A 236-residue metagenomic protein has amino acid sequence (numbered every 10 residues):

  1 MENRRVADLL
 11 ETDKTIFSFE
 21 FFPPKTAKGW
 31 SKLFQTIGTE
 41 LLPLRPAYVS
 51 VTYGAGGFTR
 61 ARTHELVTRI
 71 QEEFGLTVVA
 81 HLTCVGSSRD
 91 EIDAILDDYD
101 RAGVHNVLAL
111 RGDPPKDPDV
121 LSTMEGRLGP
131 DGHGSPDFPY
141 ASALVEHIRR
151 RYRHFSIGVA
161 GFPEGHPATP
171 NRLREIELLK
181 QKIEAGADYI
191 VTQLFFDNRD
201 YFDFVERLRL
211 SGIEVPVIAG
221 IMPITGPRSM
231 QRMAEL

Functional and structural regions predicted by a protein language model:
M1-F19, V145-H147: N-terminal amphipathic alpha-helix/helix-capping segment at the start of soluble metabolic enzymes
N3-A7, W30-E40, L44, G57-L76: Glycine-rich, positively charged N-terminal anion/phosphate-binding segment
T15-F21, A47-V51, V78-L82, V107-A109 (+4 more regions): Hydrophobic faces of well-ordered beta-strands that scaffold small-molecule active sites in alpha/beta enzyme cores
I16-F34, V78-D90, S156-R174: Active-site mouth loops of central-metabolism enzymes
P24-A27, P46-L66, P114-P136, A187-D203: Glycine-rich, proline-tolerant flexible connector loops at the mouths of alpha/beta enzymes
T59-H81, G132-V159, F202-I221: Alpha-helix-loop-beta-strand connector modules within alpha/beta enzyme cores
S88-S142: Flexible, glycine-rich active-site loops centered on histidine and acidic residues that chelate a metal or position
G220-L236: Catalytic-face loop-and-helix region of soluble metabolic enzyme cores
